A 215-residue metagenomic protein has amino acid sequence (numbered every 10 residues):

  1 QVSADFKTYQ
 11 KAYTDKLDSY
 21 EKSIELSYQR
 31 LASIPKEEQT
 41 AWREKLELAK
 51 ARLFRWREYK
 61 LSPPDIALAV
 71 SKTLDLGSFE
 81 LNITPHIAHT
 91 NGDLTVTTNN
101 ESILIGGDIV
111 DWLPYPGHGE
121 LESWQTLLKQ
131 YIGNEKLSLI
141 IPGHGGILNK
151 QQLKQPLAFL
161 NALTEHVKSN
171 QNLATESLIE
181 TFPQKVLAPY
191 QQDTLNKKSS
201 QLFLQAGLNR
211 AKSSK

Functional and structural regions predicted by a protein language model:
Q1, P85-H86, L104-G107, E135-G146: Active-site neighborhood of phospho(di)ester-bond hydrolases with catalytic His/Asp-centered motifs
Q1-A69, T73, E165: Active-site HxH/HxHxD metal-binding segment of metal-dependent hydrolases
V2, T90-D93, D111-Y115, G143-Q151: Active-site environment of divalent metal-dependent phosphoester hydrolases
Q39, F54, L61, G146 (+1 more regions): Divalent metal-binding segments
E47, F54-L127, G133: Catalytic core of the metallo-beta-lactamase
I105-D111, L163, T181-P183: Acidic/histidine-rich, surface-exposed loop or edge segments in extracytoplasmic proteins
E122-E176: Divalent-metal (often Zn2+) His-rich catalytic cores of metallo-beta-lactamase-fold enzymes
S169-K215: C-terminal regulatory/interaction regions
